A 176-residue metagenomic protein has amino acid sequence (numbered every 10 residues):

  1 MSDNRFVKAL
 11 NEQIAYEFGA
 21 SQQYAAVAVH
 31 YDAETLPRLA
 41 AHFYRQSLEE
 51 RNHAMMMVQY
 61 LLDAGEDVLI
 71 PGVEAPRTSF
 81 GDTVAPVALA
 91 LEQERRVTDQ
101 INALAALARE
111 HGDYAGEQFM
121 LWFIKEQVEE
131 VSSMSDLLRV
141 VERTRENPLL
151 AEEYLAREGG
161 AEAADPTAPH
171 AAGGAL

Functional and structural regions predicted by a protein language model:
M1-L176: Iron-associated oxidoreductase/ferritin-like identity signal
